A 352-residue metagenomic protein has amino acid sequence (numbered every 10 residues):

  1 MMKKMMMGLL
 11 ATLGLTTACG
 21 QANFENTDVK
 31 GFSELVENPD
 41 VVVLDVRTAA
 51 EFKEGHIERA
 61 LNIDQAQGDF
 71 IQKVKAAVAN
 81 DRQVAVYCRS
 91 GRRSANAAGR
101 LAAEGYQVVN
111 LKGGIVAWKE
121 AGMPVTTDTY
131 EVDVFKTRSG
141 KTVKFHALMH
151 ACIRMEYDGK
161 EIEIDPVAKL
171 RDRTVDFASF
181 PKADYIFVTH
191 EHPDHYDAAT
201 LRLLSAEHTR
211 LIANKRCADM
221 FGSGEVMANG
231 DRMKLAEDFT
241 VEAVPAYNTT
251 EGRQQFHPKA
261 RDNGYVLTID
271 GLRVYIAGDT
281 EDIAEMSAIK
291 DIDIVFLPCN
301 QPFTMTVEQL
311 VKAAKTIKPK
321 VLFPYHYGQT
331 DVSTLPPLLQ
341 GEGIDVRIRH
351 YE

Functional and structural regions predicted by a protein language model:
M1-F24: Bacterial Sec-dependent N-terminal signal peptides
C19-V41, A49-Q83, R92-E131, R347: Rhodanese-like catalytic fold shared by cysteine-dependent sulfurtransferases and DSP/PTP-type phosphatases
T48, T249-T316: Active-site-proximal loop/helix segments of hydrolase catalytic cores
C88, E163-V167, A183-D194, I212-K215 (+4 more regions): Active-site neighborhood of phospho(di)ester-bond hydrolases with catalytic His/Asp-centered motifs
T129-T142, L148, A213-L272, I348-E352: Metallo-beta-lactamase
D133-G140, L148, C152-E191, A198-R202 (+2 more regions): Pre-active-site segment of Zn-dependent metallo-hydrolases
T174-K234, E242: Active-site HxH/HxHxD metal-binding segment of metal-dependent hydrolases
E225-L235, K259, V311, K315-E352: Binuclear metal-ion centers of metallo-dependent hydrolases, dominated by the metallo-beta-lactamase
